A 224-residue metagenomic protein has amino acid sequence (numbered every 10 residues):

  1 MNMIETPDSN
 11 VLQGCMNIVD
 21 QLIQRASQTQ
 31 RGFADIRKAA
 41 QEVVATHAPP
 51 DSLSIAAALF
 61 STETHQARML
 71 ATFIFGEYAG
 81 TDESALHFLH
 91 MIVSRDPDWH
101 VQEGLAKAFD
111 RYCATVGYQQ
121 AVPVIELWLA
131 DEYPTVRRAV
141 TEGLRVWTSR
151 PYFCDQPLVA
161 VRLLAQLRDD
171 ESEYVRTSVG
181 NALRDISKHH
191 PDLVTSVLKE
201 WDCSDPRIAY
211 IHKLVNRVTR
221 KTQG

Functional and structural regions predicted by a protein language model:
N2-G224: Alpha-helical scaffold domains
